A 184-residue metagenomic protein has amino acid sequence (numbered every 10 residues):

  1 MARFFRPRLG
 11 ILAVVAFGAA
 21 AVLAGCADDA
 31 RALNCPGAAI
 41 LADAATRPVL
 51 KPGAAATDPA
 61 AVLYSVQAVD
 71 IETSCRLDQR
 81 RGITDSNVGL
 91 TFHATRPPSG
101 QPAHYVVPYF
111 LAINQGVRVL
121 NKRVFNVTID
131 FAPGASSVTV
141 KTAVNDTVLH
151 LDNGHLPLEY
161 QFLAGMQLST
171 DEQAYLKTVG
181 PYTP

Functional and structural regions predicted by a protein language model:
M1-C26: Sec-dependent bacterial lipoprotein signal peptides
A20-D43: Bacterial Sec signal peptide processing site at the extreme N-terminus
P36-A56: Predominantly extracellular/luminal regions of secreted and cell-surface proteins, especially disulfide-bonded
D58-S65, E72-S86, R96-A103, N153-H155: Short, solvent-exposed beta-strand/turn "edge" segments of beta-rich domains on protein surfaces
D70-Q79, V88-P98, Y109-V117, I129-P133 (+2 more regions): Beta-strand elements of well-folded, non-transmembrane domains
R80-I83, I113-L120, G154-L158: A short, structured loop/turn motif at beta-sheet edges
H104-V106, N153-L168, L176: Short, surface-exposed ligand- or partner-binding patches at beta-edge/loop junctions that are enriched in aromatics
V127-Y160: Short, solvent-exposed, Trp/other aromatic-anchored flexible loops in extracytoplasmic proteins
